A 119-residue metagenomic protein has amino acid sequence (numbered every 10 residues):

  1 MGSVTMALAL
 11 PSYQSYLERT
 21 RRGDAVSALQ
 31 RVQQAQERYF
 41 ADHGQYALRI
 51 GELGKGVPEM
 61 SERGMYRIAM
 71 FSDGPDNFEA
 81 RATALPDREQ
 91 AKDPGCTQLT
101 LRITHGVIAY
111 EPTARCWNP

Functional and structural regions predicted by a protein language model:
M1-L17: N-terminal single-pass transmembrane signal-anchor helix
G2, M6, R22-A25, E79: Hydrophobic alpha-helical segments
Y16-G23, S27, D73, G95: Residues at secondary-structure transition points
T20-Q45: Membrane-proximal N-terminal amphipathic helix
A41-P119: Periplasmic/extracellular, small/polar-rich flexible segments of pilin-like filament-forming proteins
